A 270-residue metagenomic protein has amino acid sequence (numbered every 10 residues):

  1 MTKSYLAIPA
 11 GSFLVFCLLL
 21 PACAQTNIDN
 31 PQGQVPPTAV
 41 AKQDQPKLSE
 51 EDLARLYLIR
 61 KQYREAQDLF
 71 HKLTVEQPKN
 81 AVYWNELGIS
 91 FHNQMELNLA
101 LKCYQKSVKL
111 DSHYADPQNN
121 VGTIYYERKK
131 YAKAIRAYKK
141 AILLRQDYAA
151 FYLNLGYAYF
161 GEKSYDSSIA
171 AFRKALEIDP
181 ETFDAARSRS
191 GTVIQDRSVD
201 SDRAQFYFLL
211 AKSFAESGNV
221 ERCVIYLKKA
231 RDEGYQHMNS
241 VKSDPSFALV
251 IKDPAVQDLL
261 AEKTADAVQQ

Functional and structural regions predicted by a protein language model:
Q45-V82, E86-E96: Alpha-helical segment of the N-proximal tetratricopeptide repeat
K47, A81-V82, A115-D116, A149-A150 (+3 more regions): Helix-start (N-cap) detector for alpha-helical repeat units in TPR-like alpha-solenoids, especially tetratricopeptide
L58, N85, I89-H92, K109 (+4 more regions): Position-specific recognition of the canonical hydrophobic site in helix A of tetratricopeptide repeat
R60-K72, N93-K106, R128-K140, E162-K174 (+1 more regions): Structural signature of tandem alpha-helical TPR/SEL1-like repeats, specifically the intra-repeat loop/turn
K72-V75, Q105-K109, K139-L143, L176-E177 (+2 more regions): Conserved structural position within tetratricopeptide repeats
E86, N120, N154, S188-R189 (+2 more regions): Canonical tetratricopeptide repeat
